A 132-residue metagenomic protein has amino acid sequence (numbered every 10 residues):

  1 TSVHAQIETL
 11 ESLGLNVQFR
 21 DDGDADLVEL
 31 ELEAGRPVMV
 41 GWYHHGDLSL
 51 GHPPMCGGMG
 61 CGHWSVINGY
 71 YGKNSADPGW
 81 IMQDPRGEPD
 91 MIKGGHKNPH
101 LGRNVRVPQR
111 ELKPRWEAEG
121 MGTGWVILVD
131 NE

Functional and structural regions predicted by a protein language model:
T1-D22, D26, A34, K113-E132: Cysteine-nucleophile protease catalytic domains, especially the papain-like/related folds used in DUB/UBL proteases
L13-Q18, P37, P99-N104: Short linear motifs at secondary-structure transitions and domain/linker junctions
R20-Q83: Active-site-adjacent substructure of cysteine-protease-like catalytic cores
G58-M59, Y70-E132: Noncatalytic regulatory segments and standalone regulatory/sensor domains
